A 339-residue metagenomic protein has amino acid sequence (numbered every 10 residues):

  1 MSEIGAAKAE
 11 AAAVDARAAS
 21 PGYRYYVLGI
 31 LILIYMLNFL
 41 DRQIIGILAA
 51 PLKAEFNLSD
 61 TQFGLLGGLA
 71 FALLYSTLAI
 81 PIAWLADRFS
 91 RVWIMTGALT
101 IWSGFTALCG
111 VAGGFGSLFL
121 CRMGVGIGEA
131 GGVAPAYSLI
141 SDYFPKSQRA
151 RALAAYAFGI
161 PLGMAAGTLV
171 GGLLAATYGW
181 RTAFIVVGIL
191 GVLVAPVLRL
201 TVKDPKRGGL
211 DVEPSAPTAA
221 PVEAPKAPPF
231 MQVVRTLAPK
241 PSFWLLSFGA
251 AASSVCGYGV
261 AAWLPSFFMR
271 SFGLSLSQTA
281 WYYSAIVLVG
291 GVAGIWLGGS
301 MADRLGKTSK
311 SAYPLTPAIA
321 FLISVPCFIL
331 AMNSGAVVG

Functional and structural regions predicted by a protein language model:
A13-S20, G209-S247, S271: Juxtamembrane intracellular "pre-TM" segments in multi-pass secondary transporters
I45-G46, P239-W296, M332: Extracytoplasmic gate region of multi-pass secondary transporters
L48-T77: Extracellular/periplasmic helix-loop-helix junction of adjacent transmembrane segments in MFS-like secondary
N57, S90, V111-S117, P145 (+2 more regions): Helix-breaking motifs and short loop linkers at transmembrane-helix boundaries and internal kinks in secondary membrane
T77-G116: Conserved MFS/SLC helix-loop-helix module at the cytosolic interface between two early adjacent transmembrane helices
T100-G113, A318-G335: C-terminal ends and interior cores of transmembrane alpha-helices in multi-pass membrane transporters/permeases
C121-L162: Cytoplasmic helix-loop-helix junction between adjacent transmembrane helices in 12-TM secondary transporters
Y156-R207: Helix-loop-helix hairpin linking two adjacent transmembrane segments in secondary transporters
